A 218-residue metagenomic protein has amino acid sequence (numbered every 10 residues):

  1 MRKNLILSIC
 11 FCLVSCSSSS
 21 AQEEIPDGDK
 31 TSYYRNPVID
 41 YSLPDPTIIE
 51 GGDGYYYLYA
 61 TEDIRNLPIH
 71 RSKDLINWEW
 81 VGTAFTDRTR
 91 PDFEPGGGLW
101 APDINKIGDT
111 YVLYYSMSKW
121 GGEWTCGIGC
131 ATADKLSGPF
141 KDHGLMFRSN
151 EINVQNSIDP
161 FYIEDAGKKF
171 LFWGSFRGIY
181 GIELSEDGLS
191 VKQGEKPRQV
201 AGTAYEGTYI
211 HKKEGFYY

Functional and structural regions predicted by a protein language model:
N4-V14: Sec-dependent N-terminal signal peptides
C16-Y218: Carbohydrate-active catalytic/glycan-binding domains of CAZyme proteins, especially the secreted or lumenal ectodomains
